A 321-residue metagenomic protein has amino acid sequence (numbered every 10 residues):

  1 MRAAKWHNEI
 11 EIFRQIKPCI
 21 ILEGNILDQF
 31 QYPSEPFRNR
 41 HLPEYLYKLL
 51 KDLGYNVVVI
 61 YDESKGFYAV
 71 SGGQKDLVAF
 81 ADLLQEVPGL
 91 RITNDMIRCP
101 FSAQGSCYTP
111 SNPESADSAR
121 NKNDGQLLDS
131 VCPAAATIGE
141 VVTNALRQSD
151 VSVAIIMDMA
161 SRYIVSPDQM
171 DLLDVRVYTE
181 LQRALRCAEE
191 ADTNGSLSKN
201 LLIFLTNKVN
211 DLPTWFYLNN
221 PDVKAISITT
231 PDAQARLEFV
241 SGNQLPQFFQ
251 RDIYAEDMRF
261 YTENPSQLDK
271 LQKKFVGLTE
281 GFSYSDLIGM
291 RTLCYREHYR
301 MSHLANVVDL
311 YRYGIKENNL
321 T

Functional and structural regions predicted by a protein language model:
M1-D174: Extended, compositionally biased accessory segments flanking or bridging domains
R2-L22, S64-Q85, L90-M96, S115-S118 (+1 more regions): AAA+ P-loop ATPase motor domain of ring mechanoenzymes
I21, I155-I156, L201-N207, F275-L278: Extended hydrophobic secondary-structure segments that form protein cores and membrane-embedded regions
Q31, V165, L212-T214, L237: Short helix/loop capping segments that flank catalytic or ligand/cofactor-binding pockets
R38, L42, A134-I138, L173-A184 (+5 more regions): Helical mechanochemical/support elements of P-loop NTPase systems and associated helical scaffolds
V142-Q148, C187-G195, Q247-R251: Alpha-helix termini
S149-D150, T193-K199, L218-N219, N264-L268: Short helix-terminating capping/connector loops at secondary-structure junctions
D174-W215: Sensor-1/coupling segment of RecA-like P-loop NTPase cores
